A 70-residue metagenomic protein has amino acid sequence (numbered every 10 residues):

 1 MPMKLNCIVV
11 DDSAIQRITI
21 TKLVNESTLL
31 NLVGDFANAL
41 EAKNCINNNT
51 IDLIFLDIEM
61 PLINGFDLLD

Functional and structural regions predicted by a protein language model:
M1-N6: Non-catalytic signal-transmission and effector/linker regions of two-component phosphorelay proteins
D11, D57: Active-site residues of response regulator receiver
S13-A14, L40: Alpha-helix N-cap/helix-start capping motif
A14-G34: Two-component/phosphorelay signaling modules centered on CheY-like receiver
L23, L30, L53-L56, L68-L69: Generic leucine side-chain signal with a strong bias for well-ordered alpha-helical environments
D35-L53: Acidic, metal-coordinating helix/loop segments flanking the phosphotransfer/catalytic sites of two-component signaling
N38, N64-D67: Acidic catalytic/metal-coordinating carboxylates
M60: Receiver (REC) domain active-site loop signature in two-component systems and cognate sites in sensor histidine kinases
